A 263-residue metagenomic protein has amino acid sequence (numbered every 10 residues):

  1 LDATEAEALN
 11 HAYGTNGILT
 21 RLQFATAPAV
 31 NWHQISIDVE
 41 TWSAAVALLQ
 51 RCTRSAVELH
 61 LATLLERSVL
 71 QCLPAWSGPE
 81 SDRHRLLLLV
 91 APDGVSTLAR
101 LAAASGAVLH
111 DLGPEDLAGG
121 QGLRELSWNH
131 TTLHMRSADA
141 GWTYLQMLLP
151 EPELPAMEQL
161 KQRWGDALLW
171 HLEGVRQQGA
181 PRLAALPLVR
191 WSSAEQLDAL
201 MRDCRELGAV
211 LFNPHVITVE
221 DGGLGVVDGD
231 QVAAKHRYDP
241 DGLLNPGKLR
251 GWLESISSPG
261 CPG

Functional and structural regions predicted by a protein language model:
L1-H130: C-terminal substrate-binding/cap subdomain adjacent to the FAD-binding core in PCMH-type and related FAD-linked
S105-G263: Conserved glycine-rich FAD pyrophosphate-binding loop
